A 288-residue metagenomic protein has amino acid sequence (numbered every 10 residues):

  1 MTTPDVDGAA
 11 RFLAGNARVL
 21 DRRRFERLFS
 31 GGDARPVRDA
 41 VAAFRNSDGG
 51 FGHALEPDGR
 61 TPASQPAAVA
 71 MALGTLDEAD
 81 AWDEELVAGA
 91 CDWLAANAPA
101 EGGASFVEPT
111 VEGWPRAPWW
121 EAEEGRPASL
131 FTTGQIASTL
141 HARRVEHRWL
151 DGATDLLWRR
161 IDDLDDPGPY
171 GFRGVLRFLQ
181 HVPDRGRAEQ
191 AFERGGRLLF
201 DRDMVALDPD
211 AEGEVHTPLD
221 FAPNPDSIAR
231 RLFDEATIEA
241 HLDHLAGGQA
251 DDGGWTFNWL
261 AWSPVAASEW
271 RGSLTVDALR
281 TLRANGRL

Functional and structural regions predicted by a protein language model:
M1-L288: Preference for long, amphipathic alpha-helical scaffolds in soluble/luminal domains and all-alpha bundles
